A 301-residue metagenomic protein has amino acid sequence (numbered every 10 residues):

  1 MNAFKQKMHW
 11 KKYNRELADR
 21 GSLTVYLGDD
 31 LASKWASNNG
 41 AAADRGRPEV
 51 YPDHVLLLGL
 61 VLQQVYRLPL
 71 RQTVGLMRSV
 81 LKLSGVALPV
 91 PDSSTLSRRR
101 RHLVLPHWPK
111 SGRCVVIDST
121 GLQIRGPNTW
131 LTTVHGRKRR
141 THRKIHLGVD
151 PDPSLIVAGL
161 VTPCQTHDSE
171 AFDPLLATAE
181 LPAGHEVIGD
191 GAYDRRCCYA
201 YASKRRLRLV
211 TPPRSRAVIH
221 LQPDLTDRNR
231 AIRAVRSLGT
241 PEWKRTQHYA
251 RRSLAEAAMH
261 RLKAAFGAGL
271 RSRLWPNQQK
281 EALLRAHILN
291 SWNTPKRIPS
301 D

Functional and structural regions predicted by a protein language model:
M1-Q6, G191-A264, S272-P276: Helix-centered, glycine/charged polyanion-binding patches within enzymatic domains that contact phosphate-containing
M1-R45, L58, A87, R98-S111 (+1 more regions): Charged, often Cys/His-bearing segments associated with DNA-binding zinc-finger transcription factors
M8-K11, R15, G21-V25, S33 (+7 more regions): Flexible, active-site-adjacent loop/turn segments at secondary-structure boundaries
R15-A18, S22, G28, A32 (+7 more regions): Short capping/connector residues at structural and topological boundaries
L27, I117-S119, S291: Pocket-edge structural micro-motifs
G40-R71, G75-S79, V86-S215, I219-H220 (+4 more regions): Polybasic low-complexity intrinsically disordered regions
S79-L83, A268-R271: General structural signal for alpha-helix termini and helix-helix connectors
F266-D301: C-terminal extensions of enzymes
